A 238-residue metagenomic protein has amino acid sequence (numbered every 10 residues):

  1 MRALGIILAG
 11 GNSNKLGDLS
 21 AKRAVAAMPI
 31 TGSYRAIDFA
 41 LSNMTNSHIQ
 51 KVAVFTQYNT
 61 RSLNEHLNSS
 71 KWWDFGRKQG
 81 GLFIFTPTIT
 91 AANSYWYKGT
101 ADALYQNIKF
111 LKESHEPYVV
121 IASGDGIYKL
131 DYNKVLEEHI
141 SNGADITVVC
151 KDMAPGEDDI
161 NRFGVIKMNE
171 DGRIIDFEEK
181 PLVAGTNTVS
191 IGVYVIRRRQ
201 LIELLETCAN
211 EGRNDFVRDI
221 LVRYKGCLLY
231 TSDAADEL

Functional and structural regions predicted by a protein language model:
M1-L8, N12-K15, L19-A21, V25 (+3 more regions): Conserved N-terminal catalytic core of the sugar/cofactor nucleotidyltransferase
G5, L82-F83, Y118-V120, D145-V148 (+3 more regions): Structural motif
P29, I84-T86, V148, D176-E179 (+1 more regions): Structural signal for conserved beta-strand scaffold positions within catalytic alpha/beta enzyme cores
Y58, A122, I196-R197, F216: A conserved hydrophobic position in a structured secondary element of the catalytic/binding core that shapes
W72, A209-N214: Cytochrome P450 catalytic domain signature, combining two hallmark sequence patches
K129-R199, E203-E211: Conserved core of the sugar-phosphate nucleotidyltransferase
V222-L229: Catalytic donor-sugar/metal-binding loop of nucleotide-sugar-dependent glycosyltransferases
Y230-L238: Conserved small/polar residues in nucleotide/adenosyl-binding loops
